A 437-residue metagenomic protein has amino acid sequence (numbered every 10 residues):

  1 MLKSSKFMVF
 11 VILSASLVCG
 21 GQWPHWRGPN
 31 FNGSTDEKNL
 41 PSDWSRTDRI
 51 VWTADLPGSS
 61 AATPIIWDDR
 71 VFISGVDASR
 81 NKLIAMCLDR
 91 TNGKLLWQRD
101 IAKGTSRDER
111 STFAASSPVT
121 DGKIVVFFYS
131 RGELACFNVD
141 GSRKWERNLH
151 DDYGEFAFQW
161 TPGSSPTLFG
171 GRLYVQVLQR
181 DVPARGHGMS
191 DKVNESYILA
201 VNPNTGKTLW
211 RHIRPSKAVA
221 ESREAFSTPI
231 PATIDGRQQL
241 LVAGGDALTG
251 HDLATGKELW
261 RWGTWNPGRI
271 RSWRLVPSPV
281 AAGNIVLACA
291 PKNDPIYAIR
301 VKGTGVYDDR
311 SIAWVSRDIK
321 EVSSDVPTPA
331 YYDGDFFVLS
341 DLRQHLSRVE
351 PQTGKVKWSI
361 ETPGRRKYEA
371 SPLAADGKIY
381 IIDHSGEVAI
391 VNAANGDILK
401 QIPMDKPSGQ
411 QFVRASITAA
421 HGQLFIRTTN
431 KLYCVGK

Functional and structural regions predicted by a protein language model:
M1-F7, K437: Positively charged n-region of N-terminal signal peptides that target proteins for export
K6-S16: Bacterial N-terminal signal peptides
G20-K437: Noncatalytic, solvent-exposed loop/strand surfaces of beta-propeller-type extracellular/periplasmic domains
